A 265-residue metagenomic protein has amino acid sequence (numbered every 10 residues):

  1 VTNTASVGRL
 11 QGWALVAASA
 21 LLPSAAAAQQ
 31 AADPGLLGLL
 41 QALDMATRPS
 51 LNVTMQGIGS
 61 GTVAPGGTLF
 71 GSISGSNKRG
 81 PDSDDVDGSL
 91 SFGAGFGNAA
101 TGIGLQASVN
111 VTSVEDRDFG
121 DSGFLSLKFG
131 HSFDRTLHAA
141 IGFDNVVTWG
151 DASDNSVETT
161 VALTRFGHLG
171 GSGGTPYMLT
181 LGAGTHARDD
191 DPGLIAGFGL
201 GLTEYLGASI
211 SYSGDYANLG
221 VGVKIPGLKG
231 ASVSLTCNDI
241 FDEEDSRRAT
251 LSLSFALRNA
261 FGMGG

Functional and structural regions predicted by a protein language model:
V1-N52, F261-G265: Cleavable N-terminal export/targeting peptides
G12, V16, L39-A42, G61 (+4 more regions): Intrinsically disordered, low-complexity, compositionally biased regions/tails
A18-A20, D82-D84, R117, H131 (+7 more regions): Generic marker of residues within folded, mature protein domains
Q29-N155, G167-G170, V221-V223: Transmembrane beta-barrel domains of Gram-negative outer membranes and organellar outer membranes
G67-R79, I103-V114, A139-V147, T175-A187 (+2 more regions): Transmembrane beta-strand segments that form the barrel wall of outer-membrane beta-barrel proteins
G88-A99, D121-D134, V157-G171, P192-L202 (+3 more regions): Feature captures outer-membrane beta-barrel proteins of Gram-negative bacteria and organelles
T136, F143-D190, F255-G265: Eukaryotic alpha-helical scaffold "rod" segments
G150-A152, L219, D242-S246, G264: Outer-membrane beta-barrel proteins
